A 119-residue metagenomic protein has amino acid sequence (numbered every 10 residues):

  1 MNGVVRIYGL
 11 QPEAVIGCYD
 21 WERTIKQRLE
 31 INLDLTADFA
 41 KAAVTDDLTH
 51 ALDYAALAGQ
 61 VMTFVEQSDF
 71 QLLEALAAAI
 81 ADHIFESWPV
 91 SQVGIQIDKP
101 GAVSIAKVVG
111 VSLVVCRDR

Functional and structural regions predicted by a protein language model:
M1-R119: N-terminal, polar/charged subdomain of small-to-medium soluble alpha/beta proteins
